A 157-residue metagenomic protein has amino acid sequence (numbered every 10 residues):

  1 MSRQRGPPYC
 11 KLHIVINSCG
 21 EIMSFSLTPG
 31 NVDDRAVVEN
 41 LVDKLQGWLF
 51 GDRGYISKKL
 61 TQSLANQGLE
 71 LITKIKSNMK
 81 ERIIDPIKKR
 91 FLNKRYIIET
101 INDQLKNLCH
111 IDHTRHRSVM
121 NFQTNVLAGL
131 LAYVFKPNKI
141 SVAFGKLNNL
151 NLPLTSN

Functional and structural regions predicted by a protein language model:
M1-S77, L130: Polybasic low-complexity intrinsically disordered regions
S2-R5, R115-V126: Structural motif
C19, H110, K136: Residue-level marker of positions within ordered structural domains that often coincide with functionally constrained
D34, K94, Q123, L127: Hydrophobic (often cysteine-bearing) scaffold residues that line and stabilize catalytic clefts of nucleotide/cofactor
L41, Q104, L108, V134: Residues that form generic nucleotide/phosphate-binding pockets
W48, R53-M120: Helix-centered, glycine/charged polyanion-binding patches within enzymatic domains that contact phosphate-containing
F50, L64-Q67, N125, G129-N157: Anion-binding and metal-coordination hotspots
